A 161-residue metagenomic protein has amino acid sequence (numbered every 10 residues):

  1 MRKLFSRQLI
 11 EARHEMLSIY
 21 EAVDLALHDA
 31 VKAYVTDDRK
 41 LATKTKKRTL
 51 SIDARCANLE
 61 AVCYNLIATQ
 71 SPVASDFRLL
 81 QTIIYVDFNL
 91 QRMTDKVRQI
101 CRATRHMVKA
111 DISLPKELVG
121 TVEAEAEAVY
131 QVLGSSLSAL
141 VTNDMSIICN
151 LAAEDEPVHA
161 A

Functional and structural regions predicted by a protein language model:
M1-A161: Cytosolic, long alpha-helical scaffolding segments
